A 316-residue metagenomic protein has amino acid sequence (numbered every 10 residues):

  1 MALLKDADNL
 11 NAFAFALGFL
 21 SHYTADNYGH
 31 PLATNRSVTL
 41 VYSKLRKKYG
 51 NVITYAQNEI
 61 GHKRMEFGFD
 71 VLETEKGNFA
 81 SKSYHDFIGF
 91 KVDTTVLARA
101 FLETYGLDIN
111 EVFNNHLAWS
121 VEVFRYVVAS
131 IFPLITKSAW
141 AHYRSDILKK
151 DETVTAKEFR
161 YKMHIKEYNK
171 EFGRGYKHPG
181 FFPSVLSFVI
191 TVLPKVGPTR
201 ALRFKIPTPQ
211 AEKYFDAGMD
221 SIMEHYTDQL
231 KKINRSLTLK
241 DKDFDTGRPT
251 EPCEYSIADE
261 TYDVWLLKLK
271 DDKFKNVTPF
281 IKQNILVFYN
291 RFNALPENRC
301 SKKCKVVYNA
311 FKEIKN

Functional and structural regions predicted by a protein language model:
M1-G18, D26-N316: N-terminal leader/auxiliary helical segments
